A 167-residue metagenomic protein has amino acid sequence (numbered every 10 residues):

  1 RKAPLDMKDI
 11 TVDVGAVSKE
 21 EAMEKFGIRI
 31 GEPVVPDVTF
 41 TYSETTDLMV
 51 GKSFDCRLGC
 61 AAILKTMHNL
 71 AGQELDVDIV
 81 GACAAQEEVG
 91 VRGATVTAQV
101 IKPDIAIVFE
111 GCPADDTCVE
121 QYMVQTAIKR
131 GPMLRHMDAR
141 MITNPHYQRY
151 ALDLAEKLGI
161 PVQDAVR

Functional and structural regions predicted by a protein language model:
R1-R167: N-terminal hydrophobic/helix-forming segments and targeting peptides
